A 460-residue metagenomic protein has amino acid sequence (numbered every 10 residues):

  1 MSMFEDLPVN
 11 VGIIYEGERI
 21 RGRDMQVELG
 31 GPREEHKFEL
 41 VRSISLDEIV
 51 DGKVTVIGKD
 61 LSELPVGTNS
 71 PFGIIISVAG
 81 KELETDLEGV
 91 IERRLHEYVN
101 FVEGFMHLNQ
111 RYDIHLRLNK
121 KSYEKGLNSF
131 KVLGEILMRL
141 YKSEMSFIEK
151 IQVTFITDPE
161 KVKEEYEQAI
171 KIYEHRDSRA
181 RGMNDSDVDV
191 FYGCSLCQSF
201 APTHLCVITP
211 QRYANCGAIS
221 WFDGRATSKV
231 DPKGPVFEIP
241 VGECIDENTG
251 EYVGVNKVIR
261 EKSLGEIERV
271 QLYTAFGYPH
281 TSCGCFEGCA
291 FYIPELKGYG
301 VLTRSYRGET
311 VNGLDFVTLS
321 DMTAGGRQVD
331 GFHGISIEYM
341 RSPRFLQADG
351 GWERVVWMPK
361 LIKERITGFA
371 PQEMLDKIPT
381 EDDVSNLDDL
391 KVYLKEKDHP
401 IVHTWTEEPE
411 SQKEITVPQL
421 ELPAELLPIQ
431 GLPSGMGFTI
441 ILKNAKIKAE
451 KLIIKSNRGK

Functional and structural regions predicted by a protein language model:
M1-E414: Cysteine-centered metal-binding/redox modules
Q412-K460: Compositionally biased, non-globular sequence tracts
